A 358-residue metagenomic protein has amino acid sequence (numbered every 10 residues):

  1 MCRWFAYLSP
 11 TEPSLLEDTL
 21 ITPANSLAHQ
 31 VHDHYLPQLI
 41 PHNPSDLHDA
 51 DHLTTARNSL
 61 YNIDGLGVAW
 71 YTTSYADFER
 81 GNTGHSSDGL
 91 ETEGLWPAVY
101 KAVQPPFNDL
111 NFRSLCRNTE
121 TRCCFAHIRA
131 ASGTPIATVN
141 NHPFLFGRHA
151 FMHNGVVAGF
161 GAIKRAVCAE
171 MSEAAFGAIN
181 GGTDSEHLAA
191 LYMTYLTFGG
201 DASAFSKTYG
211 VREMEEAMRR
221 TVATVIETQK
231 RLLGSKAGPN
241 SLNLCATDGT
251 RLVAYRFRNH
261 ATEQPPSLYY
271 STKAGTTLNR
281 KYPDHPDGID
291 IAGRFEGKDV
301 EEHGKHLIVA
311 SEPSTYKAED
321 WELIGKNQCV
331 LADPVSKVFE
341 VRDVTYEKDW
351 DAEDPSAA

Functional and structural regions predicted by a protein language model:
M1-Q104, G238, N327-L331, S336-A358: Extreme N-terminus nucleophile/cap motif
C2, A150-G159: Conserved beta-strand-loop-short alpha-helix elements that form and flank the Mn2+/Mg2+-coordinating active site
L15-L16, F78-R80, A98, T134-I136 (+6 more regions): Short helix/loop capping segments that flank catalytic or ligand/cofactor-binding pockets
A50-L53, A102-S114, N118, R122 (+2 more regions): Short acidic (Asp/Glu) patches
L53-T55, E120-C123, Y209-N259: Catalytic core of PPM/PP2C metal-dependent serine/threonine phosphatase domains
F160-D201: Glycine-rich phosphate-binding loop plus the immediately following alpha-helix
T250-K281: Helix-loop elements that line ligand-binding/catalytic pockets
Y270-C329: A conserved acidic, glycine/proline-rich C-terminal tail/linker
